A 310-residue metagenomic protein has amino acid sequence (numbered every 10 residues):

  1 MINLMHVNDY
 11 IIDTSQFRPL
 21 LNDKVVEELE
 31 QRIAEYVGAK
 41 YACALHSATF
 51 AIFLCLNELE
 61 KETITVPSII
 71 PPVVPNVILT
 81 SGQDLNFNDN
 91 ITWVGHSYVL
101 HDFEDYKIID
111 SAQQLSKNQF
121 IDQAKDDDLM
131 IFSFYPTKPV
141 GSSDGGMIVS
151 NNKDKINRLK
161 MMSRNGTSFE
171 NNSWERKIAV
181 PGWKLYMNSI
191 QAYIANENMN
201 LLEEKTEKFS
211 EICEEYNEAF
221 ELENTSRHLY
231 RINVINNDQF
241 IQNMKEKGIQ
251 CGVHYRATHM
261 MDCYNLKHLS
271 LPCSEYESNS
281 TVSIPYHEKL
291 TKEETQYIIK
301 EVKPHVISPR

Functional and structural regions predicted by a protein language model:
M1-E60, Y186, E197-N200, K245 (+3 more regions): Conserved PLP-binding active-site segment in aminotransferase class I/II-type PLP enzymes
I33, A51, I64, G82 (+11 more regions): Generic structural signal for small/hydrophobic residues in well-ordered secondary structure, especially within
A44, V66, I148: Conserved SAM-binding loop
H46, I194, R227-V234, G252-R256 (+1 more regions): Short beta-strand segments
N57-S111, L115-Q119: PLP-dependent aminotransferase-like
P75, S150, I232-N236, Y286: Short beta-strand-to-loop capping motifs
L115-K117, D126-N233: Active-site region of PLP-dependent enzymes
G166-W174, Q239-P272, Y276-V282, P309-R310: Conserved PLP cofactor-binding pocket of PLP-dependent enzymes
